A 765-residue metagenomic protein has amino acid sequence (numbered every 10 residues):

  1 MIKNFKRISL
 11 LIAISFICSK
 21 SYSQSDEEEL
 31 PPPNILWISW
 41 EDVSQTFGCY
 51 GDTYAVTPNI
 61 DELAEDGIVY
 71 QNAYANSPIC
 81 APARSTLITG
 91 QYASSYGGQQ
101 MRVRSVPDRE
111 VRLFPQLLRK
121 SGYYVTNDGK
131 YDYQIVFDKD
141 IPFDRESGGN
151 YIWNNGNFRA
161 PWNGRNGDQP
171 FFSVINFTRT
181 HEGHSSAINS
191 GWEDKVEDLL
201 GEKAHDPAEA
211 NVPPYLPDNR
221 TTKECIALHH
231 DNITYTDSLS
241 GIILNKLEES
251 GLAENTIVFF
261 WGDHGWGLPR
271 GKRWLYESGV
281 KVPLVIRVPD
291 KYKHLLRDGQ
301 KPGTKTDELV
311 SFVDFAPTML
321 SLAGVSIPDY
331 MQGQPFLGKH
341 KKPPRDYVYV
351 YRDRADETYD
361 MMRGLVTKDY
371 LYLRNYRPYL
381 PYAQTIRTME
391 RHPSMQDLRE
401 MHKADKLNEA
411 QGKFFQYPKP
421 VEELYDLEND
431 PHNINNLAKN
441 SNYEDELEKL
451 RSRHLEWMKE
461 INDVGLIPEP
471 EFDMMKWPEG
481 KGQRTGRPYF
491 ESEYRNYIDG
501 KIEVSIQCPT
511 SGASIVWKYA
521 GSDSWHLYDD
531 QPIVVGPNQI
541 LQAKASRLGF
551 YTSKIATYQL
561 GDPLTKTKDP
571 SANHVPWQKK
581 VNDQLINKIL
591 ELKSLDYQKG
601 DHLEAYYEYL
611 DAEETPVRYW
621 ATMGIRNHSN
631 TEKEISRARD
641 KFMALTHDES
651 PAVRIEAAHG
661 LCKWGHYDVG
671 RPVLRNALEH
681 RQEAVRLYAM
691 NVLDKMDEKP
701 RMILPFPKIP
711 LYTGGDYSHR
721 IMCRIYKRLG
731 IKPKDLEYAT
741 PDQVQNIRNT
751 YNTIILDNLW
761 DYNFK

Functional and structural regions predicted by a protein language model:
I2-S9, S15, S21-Y417, P431-S452 (+1 more regions): Formylglycine-dependent sulfatase
N4, S23, D445-S452, G465-Y597 (+1 more regions): Short, compositionally stereotyped local motifs that mark structural "simplifiers"
Q332-G333, V464-D473, L736-D742: Short, flexible loop/turn segments with low-complexity composition
M361-R363, E423, V504, Q531: Residue-level detector of beta-strand structural context in well-folded domains
P420-I434, I461-N462: C-terminal substrate/ligand-recognition segments
T565-P576, Q598-D611, E632-T646, Y667-A677 (+2 more regions): Amphipathic alpha-helical scaffolding segments comprising HEAT/armadillo-like alpha-solenoid repeats
N582-G600, E608, P616-K633, A644 (+5 more regions): Structural detector for internal amphipathic alpha-helices that build alpha-solenoid repeat scaffolds
E613-E614, E649-S650, R681-Q682, G714-G715 (+1 more regions): Short inter-helical turns and helix N-cap capping residues of alpha-solenoid HEAT/ARM repeat scaffolds
